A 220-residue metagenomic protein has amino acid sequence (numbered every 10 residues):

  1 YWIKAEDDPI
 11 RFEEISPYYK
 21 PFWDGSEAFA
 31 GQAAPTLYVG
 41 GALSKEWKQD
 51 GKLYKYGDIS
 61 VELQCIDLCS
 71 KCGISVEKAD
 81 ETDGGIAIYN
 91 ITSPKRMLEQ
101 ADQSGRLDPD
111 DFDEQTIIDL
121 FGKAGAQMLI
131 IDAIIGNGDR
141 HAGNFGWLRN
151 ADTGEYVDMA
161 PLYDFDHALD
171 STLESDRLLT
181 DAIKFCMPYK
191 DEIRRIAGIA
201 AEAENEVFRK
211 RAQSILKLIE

Functional and structural regions predicted by a protein language model:
Y1-N137, H141-E220: Phosphate/dinucleotide-binding and metal-coordinating scaffold of catalytic cores in nucleotide-dependent enzymes
